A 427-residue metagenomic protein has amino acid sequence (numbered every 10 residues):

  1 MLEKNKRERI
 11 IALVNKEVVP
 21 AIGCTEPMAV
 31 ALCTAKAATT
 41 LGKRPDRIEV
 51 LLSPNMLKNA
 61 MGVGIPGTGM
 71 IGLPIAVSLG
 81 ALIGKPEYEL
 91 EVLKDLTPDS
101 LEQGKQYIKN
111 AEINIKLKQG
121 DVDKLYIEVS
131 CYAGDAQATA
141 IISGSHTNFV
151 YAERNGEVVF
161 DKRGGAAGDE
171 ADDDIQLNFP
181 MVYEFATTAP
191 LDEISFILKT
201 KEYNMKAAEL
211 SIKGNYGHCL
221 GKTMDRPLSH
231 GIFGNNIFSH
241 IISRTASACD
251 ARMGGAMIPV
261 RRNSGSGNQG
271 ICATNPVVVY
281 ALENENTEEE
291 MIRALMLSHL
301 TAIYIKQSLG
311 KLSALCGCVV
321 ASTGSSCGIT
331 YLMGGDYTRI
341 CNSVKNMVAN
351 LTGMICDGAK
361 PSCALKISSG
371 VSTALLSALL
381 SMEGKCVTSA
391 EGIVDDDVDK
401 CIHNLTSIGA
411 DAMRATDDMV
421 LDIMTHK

Functional and structural regions predicted by a protein language model:
M1-I11, G42-M56, N236-G255, T287-I305 (+1 more regions): Acidic-glycine-rich active-site phosphate/pyrophosphate-binding loop
L2, K6-L41: N-terminal signal-anchor module of multipass membrane proteins
P20-K36, I258-N275, G317-V320: Conserved phosphate/anionic-ligand binding catalytic regions in large, soluble enzymes, centered on
A31-D121, I127: Early transmembrane hairpin of solute transport permeases
A38, Y280-R293, I303-S369, M382-S389: Hydrophobic alpha-helical bundle architecture
R44-I48, Y88-L93, N114-L117, E193-L198 (+7 more regions): Flexible, glycine/charged-enriched surface loops at secondary-structure junctions
K109-G255, V420-K427: Signature of multi-pass transmembrane helix bundles
S343-K427: Internal helix-turn-beta structural module
